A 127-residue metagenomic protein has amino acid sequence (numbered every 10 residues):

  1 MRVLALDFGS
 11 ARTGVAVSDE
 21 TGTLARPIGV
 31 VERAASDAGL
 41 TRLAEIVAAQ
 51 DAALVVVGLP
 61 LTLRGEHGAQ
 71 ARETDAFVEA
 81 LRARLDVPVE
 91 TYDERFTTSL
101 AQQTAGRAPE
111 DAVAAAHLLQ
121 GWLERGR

Functional and structural regions predicted by a protein language model:
M1-L6, S10-R127: Phosphate- and other anionic-substrate recognition elements at nucleic-acid/protein interfaces
